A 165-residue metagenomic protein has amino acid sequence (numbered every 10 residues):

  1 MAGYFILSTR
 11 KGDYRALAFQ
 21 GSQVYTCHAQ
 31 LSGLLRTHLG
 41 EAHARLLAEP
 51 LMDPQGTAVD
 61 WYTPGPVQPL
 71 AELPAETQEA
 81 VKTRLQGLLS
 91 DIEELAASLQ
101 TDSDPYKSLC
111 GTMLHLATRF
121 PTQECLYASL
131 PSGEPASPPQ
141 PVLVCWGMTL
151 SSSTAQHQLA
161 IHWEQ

Functional and structural regions predicted by a protein language model:
M1-Q165: Cytosolic/nucleoplasmic/matrix-facing N-terminal domains/tails of membrane-anchored or organelle-targeted proteins
